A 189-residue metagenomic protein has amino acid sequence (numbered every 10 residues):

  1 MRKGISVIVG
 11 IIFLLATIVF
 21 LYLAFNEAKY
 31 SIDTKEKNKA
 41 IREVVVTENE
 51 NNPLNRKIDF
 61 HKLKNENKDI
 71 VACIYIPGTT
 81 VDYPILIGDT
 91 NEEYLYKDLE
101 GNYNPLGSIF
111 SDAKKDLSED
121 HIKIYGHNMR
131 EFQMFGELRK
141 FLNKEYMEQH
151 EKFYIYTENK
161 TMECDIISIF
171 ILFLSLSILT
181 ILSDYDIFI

Functional and structural regions predicted by a protein language model:
M1-L15: N-terminal Sec-pathway targeting helices
T17-I189: Solvent-exposed, non-transmembrane regions of membrane-associated and secreted proteins
